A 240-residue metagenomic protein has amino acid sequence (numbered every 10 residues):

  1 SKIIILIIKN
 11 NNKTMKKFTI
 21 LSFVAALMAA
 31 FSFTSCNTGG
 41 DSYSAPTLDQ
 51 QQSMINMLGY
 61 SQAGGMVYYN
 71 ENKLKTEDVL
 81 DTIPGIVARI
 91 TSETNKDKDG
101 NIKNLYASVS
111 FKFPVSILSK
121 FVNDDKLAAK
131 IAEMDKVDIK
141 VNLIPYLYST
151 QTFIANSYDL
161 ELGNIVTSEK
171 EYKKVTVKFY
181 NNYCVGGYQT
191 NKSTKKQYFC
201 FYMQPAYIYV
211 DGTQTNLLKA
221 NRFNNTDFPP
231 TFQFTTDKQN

Functional and structural regions predicted by a protein language model:
S1-T14: Short, Lys/Arg-enriched N-terminal segments with co-localized hydrophobic residues within the first ~10-30 amino acids
N11, M15-I20, A26-S61: Bacterial Sec-dependent N-terminal signal peptides
Y43-P46, N181-Y183, S193-N240: Edge beta-strand at a domain terminus
S53-V79: Tryptophan-anchored aromatic micro-motifs
A63-N72, S110-I117, Y158-T167, Y202-D211: Generic short beta-strand segments
A88-S92: Mature extracytoplasmic or organellar-lumen-exposed domains after removal of signal/transit peptides
E93-Q189: Predominantly extracellular/secreted and cell-surface proteins with exposed, flexible low-complexity segments
